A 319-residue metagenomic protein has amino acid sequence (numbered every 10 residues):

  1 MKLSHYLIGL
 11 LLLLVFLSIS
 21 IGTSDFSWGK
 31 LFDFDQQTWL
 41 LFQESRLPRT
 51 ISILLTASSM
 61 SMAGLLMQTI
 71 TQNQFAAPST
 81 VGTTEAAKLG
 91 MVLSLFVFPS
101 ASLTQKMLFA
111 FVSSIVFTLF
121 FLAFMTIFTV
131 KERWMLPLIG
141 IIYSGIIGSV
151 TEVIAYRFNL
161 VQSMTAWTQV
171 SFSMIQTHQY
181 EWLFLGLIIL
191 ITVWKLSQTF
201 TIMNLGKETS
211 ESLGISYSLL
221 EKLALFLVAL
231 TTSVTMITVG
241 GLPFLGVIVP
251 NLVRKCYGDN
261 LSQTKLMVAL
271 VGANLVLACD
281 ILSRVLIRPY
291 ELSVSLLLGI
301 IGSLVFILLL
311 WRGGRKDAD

Functional and structural regions predicted by a protein language model:
M1-D319: Alpha-helical transmembrane segments in inner-membrane proteins
